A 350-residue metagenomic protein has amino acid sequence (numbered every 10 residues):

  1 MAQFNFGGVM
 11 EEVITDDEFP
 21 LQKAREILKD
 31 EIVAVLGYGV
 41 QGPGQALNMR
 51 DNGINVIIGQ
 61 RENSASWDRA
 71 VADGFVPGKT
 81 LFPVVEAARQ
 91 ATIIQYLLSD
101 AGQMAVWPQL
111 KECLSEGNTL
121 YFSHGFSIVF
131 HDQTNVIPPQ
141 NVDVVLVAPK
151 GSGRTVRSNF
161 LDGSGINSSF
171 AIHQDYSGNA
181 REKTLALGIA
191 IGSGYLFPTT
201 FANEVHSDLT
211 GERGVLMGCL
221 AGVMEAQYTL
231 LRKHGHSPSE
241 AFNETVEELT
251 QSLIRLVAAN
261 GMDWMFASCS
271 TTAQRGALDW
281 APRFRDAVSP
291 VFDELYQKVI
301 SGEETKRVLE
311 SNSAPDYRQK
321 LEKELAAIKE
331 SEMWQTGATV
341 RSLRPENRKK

Functional and structural regions predicted by a protein language model:
M1-I32, R61, I172-Q174, A190-T199: Glycine/serine-rich phosphate-binding loop and adjoining beta1-alpha1 elements at the start of nucleotide-handling
A2-F6, E11-D17, K233-K350: NAD(P)-dependent Rossmann-like dehydrogenase/reductase catalytic/cofactor-binding core
E31-M49: Glycine-rich adenosine-cofactor-binding loop
G44, R50-F75: NAD(P)-binding Rossmann-fold cofactor-contacting core
R61-E62, D73-V129, I137-S152: Rossmann-like NAD(P)-binding element
Y121-R213: Rossmann-fold dinucleotide-binding core
G178-K233, S239-V257: Active-site-proximal catalytic alpha-helix in oxidoreductases
